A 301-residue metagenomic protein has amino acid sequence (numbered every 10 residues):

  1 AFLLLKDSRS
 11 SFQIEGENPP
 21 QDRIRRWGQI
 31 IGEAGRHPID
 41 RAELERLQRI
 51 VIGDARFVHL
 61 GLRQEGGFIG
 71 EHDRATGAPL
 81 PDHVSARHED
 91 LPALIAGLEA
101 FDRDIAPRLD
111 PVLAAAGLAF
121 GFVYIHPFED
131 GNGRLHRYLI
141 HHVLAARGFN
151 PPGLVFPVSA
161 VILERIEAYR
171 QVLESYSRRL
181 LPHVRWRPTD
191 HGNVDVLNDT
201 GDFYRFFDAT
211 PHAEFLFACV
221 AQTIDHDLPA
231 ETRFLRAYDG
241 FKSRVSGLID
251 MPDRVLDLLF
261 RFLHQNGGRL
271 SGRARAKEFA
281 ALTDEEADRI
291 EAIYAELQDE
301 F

Functional and structural regions predicted by a protein language model:
A1-D130, R134-F301: FIC/Doc superfamily catalytic core
